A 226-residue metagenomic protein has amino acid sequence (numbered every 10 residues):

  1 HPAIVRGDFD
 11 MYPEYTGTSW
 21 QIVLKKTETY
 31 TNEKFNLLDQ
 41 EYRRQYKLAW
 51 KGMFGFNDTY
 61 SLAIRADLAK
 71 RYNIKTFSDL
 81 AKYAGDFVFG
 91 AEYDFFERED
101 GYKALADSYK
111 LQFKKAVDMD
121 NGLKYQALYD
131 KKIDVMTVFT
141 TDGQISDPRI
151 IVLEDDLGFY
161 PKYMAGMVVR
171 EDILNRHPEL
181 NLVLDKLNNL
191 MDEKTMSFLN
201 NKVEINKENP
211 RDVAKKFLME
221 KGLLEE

Functional and structural regions predicted by a protein language model:
H1-E28, N36-D39, L123-K124, T140-R149: Pocket-flanking alpha-helical
H1-P2, Y93, K114-Q126: Short helix-initiation/N-cap motifs at beta->coil->alpha
V5-E14, A84-F87, A104, L123 (+1 more regions): Alpha-to-beta junction loops
V23-K51, D130-K132, Q144-G158: Ligand-binding "clamshell"
F35-F89, N189-E193: A conserved helix-loop-strand patch within extracytoplasmic ligand-binding domains of the periplasmic binding
T59-K70, M164-H177: A bilobed periplasmic-binding-protein/Venus flytrap-type ligand-binding module shared by bacterial periplasmic
G85-V88, A106-M119: A local structural motif
D100, A106-L111, E179-E226: An extracytoplasmic/periplasmic, membrane-proximal ligand-sensing/linker region
